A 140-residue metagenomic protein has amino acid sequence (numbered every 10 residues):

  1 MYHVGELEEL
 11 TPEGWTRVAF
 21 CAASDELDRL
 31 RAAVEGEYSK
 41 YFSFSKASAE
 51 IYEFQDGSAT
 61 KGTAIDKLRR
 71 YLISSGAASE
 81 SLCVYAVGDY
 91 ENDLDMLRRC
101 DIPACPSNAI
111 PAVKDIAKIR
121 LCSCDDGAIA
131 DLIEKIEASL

Functional and structural regions predicted by a protein language model:
M1-V87, E91-M96: Conserved acidic, metal-coordinating active-site core of Asp-based, Mg2+-dependent phosphoryl-transfer enzymes
R31, A117, I133: Short, flexible helix/strand-to-coil boundary loops that buttress conserved ligand/catalytic motifs in alpha/beta
I65, C83-C124: Acidic, Mg2+-coordinating phosphoryl-transfer loop and its flanking beta/alpha structural elements, shared across
L68, L132-K135: CheY-like receiver
I73-S75, E134-L140: Generic C-terminal helix-cap and adjacent flexible tail
